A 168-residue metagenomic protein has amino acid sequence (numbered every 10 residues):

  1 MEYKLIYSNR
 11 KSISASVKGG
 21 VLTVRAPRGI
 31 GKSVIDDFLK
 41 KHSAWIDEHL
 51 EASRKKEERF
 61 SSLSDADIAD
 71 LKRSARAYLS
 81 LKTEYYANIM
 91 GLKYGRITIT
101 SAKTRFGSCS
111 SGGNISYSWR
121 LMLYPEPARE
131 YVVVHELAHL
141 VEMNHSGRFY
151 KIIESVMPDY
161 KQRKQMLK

Functional and structural regions predicted by a protein language model:
M1-Y131, L140-K168: Active-site-proximal or metal-binding-adjacent scaffold patches in catalytic folds
E136: Walker B catalytic acidic pair
